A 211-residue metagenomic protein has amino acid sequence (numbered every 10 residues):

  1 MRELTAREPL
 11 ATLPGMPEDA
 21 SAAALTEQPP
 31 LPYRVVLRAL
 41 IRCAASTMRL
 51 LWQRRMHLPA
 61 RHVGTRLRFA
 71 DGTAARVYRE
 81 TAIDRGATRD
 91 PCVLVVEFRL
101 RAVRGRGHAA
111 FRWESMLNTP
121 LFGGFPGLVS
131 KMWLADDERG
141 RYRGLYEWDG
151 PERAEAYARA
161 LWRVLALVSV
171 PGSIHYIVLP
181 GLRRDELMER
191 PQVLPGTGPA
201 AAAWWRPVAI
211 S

Functional and structural regions predicted by a protein language model:
R2-F125, P180-S211: Short S/T/G/P-rich N-terminal loop/turn motif that feeds into the first structured element of a domain
V93-F98, S130-A160: Short, well-ordered beta-strand segments in beta-rich or mixed alpha/beta enzyme and ligand-binding folds
F122-F125, E155, V168: Amphipathic alpha-helical interaction segments
A135-D137, V178-L182: A general secondary-structure junction signal
L161-L165: Short, non-transmembrane amphipathic alpha-helical segments
A166-P180: Conserved short beta-strand edge segments in small beta-sheet-based binding/regulatory domains
